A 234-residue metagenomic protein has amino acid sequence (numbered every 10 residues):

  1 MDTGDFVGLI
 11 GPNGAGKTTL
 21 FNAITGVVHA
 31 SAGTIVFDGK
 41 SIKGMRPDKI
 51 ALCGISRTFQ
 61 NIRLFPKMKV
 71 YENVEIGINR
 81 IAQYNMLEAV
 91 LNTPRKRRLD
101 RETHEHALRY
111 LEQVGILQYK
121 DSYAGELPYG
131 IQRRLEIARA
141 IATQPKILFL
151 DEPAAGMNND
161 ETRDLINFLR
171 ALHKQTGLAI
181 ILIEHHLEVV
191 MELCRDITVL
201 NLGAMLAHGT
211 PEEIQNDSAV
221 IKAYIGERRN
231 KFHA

Functional and structural regions predicted by a protein language model:
M1-A234: Glycine-rich phosphate-binding loops of nucleotide-dependent enzymes
